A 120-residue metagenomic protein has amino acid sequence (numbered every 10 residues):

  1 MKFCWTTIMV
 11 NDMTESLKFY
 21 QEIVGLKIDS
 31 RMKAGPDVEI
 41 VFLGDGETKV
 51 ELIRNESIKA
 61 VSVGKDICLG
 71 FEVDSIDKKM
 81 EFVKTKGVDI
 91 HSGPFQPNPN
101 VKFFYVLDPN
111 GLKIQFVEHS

Functional and structural regions predicted by a protein language model:
M1-K2, V61-D66, P97-N98: Short glycine-enriched loop/turn motifs at secondary-structure junctions
M1-L17, I67-L69, S120: N-terminal beta-strand motif that seeds the catalytic metal site of vicinal oxygen chelate
T7-K49: Core segments of cupin and vicinal oxygen chelate
D12-M13, D74-D77: Helix N-cap motif at beta-to-alpha junctions
F19, D77-F82: Short amphipathic alpha-helices within nucleic acid-binding modules
I40, K49, G70, F103-Y105: Short hydrophobic/aromatic beta-strand element in the GNAT-like acyltransferase core that lines or flanks the acyl-donor
F42, M80-S120: Vicinal oxygen chelate
G46-V50, S57-I58, I76-K78: Short, charged/polar surface micro-motifs in flexible loops or helix N-caps
